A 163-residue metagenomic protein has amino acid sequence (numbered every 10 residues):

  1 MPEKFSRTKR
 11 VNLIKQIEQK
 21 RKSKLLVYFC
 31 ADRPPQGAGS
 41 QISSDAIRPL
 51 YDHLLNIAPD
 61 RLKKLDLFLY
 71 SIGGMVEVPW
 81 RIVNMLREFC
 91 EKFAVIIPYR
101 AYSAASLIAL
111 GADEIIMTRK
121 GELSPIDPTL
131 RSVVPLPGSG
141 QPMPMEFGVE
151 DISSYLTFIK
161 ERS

Functional and structural regions predicted by a protein language model:
M1-L107, G111-S163: Terminal-region recognition feature
